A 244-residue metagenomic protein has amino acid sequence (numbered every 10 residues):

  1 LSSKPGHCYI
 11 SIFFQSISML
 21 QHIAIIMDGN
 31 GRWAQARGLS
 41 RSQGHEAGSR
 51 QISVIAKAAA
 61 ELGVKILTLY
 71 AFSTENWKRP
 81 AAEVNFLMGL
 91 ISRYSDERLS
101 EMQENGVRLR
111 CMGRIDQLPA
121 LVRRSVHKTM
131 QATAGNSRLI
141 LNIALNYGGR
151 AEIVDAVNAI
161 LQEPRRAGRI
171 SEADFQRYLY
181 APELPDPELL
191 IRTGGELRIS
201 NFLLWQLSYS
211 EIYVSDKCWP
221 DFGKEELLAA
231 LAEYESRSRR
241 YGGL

Functional and structural regions predicted by a protein language model:
Y9-L244: Flexible, compositionally biased loop and terminal segments
